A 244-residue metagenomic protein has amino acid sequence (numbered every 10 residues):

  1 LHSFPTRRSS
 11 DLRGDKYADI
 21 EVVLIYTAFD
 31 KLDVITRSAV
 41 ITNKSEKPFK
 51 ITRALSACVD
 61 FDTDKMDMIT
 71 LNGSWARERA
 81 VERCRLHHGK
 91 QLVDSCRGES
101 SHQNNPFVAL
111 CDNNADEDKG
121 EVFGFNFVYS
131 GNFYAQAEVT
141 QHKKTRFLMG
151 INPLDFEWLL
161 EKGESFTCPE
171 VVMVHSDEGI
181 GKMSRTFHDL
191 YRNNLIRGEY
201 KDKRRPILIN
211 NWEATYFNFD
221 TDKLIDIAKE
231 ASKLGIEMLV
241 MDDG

Functional and structural regions predicted by a protein language model:
H2-S9: Short, small-residue-biased leader/transition segments that mark boundaries at the very start of proteins
R7, G14-G244: Conserved structural scaffold segments of CAZyme catalytic domains across common CAZy folds
